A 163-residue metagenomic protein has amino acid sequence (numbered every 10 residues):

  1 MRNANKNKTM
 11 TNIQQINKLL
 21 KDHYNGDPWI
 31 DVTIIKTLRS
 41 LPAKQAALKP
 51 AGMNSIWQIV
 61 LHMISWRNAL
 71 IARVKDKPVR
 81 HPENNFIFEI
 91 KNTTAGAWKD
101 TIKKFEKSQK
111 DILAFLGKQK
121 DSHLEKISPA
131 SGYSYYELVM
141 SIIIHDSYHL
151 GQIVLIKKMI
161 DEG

Functional and structural regions predicted by a protein language model:
K6-N7, I13-P28, I35-L38, A43-I87 (+1 more regions): Short, contiguous alpha-helical
T9-T11, T33, T37, T93-T94 (+1 more regions): Residue-identity detector for threonine
N12, G26-I30, A97, K104: Soluble or luminal CAZymes and related metallo-dependent hydrolases
N92-K126, E137-M140: Acidic/histidine-rich alpha-helical segments that form the ligand environment of transition-metal centers
